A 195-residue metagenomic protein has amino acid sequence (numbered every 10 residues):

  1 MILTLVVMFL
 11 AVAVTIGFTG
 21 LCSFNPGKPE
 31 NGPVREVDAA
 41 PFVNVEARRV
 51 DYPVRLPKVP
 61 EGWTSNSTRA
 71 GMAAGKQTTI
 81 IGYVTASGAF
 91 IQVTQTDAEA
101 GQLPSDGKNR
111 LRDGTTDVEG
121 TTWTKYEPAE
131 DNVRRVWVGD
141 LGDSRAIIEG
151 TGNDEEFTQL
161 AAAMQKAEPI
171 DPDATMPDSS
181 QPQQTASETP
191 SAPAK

Functional and structural regions predicted by a protein language model:
I2-A74, D178-Q181, A186-A194: N-terminal "mature-domain start" segment
I2-V12, I16-F18, V54, V59 (+5 more regions): Generic hydrophobic secondary-structure signal
I16, R112-K195: A short, solvent-exposed beta-edge/loop patch
P29, I80, T94-A98, S105-N109 (+3 more regions): Surface-exposed beta-strand edges and their flanking turn/coil or helix-capping segments
V34-P128: Short, solvent-exposed recognition patches
